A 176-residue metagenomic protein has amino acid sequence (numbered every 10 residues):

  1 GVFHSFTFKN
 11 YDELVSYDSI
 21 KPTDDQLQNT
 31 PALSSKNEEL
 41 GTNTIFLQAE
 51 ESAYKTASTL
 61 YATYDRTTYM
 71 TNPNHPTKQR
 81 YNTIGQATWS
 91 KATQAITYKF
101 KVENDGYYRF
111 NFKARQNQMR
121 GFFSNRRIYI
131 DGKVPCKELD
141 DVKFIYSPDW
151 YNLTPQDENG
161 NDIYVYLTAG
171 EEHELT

Functional and structural regions predicted by a protein language model:
G1-T176: Extracytoplasmic
